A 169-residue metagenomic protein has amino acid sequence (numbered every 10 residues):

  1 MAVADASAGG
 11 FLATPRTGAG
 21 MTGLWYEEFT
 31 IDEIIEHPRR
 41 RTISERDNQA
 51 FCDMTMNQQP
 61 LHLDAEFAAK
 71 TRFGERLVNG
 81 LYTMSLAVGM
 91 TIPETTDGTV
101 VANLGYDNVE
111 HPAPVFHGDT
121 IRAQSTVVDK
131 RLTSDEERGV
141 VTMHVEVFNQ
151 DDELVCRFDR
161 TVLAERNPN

Functional and structural regions predicted by a protein language model:
V3, F11-L104, N169: Hot-dog-fold acyl-thioester-processing enzymes
F11-I31, H111, V115-T120, Q124-N169: HotDog/MaoC-like acyl-thioester-processing domains
E36, R40-T42, E110, T161-L163: Generic structural detector for well-ordered beta-strands
D97-H117: Mid-chain, well-packed structural core segment of small domains
